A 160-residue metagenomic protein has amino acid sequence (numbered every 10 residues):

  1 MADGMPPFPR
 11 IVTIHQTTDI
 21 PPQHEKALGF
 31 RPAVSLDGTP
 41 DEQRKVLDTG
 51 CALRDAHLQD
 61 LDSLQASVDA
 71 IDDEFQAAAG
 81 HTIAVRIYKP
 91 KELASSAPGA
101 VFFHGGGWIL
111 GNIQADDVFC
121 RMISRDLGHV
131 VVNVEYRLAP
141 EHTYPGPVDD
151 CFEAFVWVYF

Functional and structural regions predicted by a protein language model:
M1-I87: A glycine/proline-hinged amphipathic helix-loop "lid/cap" segment that gates access to hydrophobic ligand pockets
V85, S96-G106: Short beta-strand element of the alpha/beta-hydrolase
L93-S95, R125: Short, flexible hinge/linker loops that cap or flank conserved catalytic cores
G99, G128-V132, R137: A fold-wide structural signal in alpha/beta-hydrolase
F102, I109-R125: Conserved HGGG/HGGXW glycine-rich cap/lid loop of the alpha/beta-hydrolase fold
N112-I113, F119, V134-F160: Catalytic nucleophile-loop/oxyanion-hole region of alpha/beta-hydrolase and closely related hydrolase-like folds
